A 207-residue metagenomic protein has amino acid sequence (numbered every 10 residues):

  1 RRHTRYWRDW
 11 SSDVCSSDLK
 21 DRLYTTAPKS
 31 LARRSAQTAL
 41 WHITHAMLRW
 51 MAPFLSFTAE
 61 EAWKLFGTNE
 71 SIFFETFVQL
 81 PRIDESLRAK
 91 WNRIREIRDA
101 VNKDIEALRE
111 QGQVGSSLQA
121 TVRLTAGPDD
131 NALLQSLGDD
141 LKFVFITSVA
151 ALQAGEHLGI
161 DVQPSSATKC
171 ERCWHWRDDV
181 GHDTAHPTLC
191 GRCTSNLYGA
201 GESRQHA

Functional and structural regions predicted by a protein language model:
R1-V14: Single conserved hydrophobic/aromatic residue that forms the stacking wall/gate of nucleotide- or nucleobase-binding
S17-D104, L108-P128, A150-D161, T188-L189 (+2 more regions): Acidic, turn-prone loop/beta-hairpin segments
G127-D139: Short glycine/threonine-rich loop-to-helix capping motif typified by GTGT followed within a few residues by an Asp-Pro
G138-K169: C-terminal edge-of-domain segments
C170-C173, C190-C193: Short cysteine-rich clusters marking metal-coordination/redox-active sites
W176-D179, C193-N196: Cys/His-rich metal-chelating microdomains
D179-T188: Short linker/helix segments within small regulatory modules
